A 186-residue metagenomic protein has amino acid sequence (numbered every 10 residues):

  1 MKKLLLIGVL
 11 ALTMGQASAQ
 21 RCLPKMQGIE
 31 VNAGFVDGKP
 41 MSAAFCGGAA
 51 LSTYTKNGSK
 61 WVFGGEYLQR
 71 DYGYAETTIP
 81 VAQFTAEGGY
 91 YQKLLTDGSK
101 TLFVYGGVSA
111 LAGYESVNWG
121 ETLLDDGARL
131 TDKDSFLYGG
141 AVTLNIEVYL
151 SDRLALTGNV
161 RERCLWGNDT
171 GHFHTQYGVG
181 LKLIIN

Functional and structural regions predicted by a protein language model:
M1-K25, N186: Cleavable N-terminal export/targeting peptides
L4, R21-I29, N57-W61, K100-G106 (+3 more regions): Outer-envelope beta-barrel architecture signal
A19-R70, K182-N186: Short glycine/proline- and aromatic-enriched beta-strand/turn motifs that initiate or cap beta-hairpins
K25-Q27, M41-G47, T78-A86, L102 (+2 more regions): Residues that define the transmembrane beta-barrel architecture of outer-membrane proteins
G34-D37, G73-I79, D126-D132, C164-N168: Extracellular loop and loop/strand-boundary signature of outer-membrane beta-barrel proteins
G47-L51, A86-G88, V142-L144, V148 (+1 more regions): Membrane-embedded beta-strands of outer-membrane beta-barrel proteins, especially the hydrophobic/small aromatic
S52-D125, L183-N186: Gram-negative (and chloroplast) outer-membrane scaffold detector with strong preference for beta-barrel transmembrane
L68-R70, N145-N186: Predominantly the C-terminal beta-signal and adjacent terminal strand-loop region of outer-membrane beta-barrel
